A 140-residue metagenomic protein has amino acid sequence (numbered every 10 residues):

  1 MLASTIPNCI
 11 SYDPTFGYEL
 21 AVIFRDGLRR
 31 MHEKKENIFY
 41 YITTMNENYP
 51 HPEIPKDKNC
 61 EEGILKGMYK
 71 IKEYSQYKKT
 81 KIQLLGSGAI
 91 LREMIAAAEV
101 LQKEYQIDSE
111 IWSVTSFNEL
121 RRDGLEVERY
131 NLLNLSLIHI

Functional and structural regions predicted by a protein language model:
M1-S4, S11, E19-I23, L28-L137: Thiamine diphosphate
F16: Active-site-adjacent substrate-binding region of metalloamidase/peptidase-like peptide-processing proteins
